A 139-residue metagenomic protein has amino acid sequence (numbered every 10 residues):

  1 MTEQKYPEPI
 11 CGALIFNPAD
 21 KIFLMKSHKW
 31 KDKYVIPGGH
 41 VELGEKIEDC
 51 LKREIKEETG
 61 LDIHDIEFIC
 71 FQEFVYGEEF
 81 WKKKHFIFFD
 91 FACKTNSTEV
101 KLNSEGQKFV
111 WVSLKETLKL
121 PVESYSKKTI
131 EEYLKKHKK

Functional and structural regions predicted by a protein language model:
M1-I22, E67-I69, A92: Conserved N-terminal beta-strand and adjoining loop/helix that marks the start of the Nudix/MutT-like hydrolase domain
K5, L134-K139: Generic C-terminal helix-cap and adjacent flexible tail
E8, N17, Q72-E99: Active-site-adjacent beta-strand/loop module that shapes the phosphate/pyrophosphate-binding cleft
N17-E57: Conserved Nudix-box catalytic region and its N-terminal flanking loop in Nudix hydrolases and closely related
E58-D65: Short secondary-structure junctions
D65-E67, K108: Extracellular/lumenal ectodomain signal focusing on beta-strand-rich modules and carbohydrate-recognition contexts
A92, K101-E132: NUDIX/MutT-family hydrolases
